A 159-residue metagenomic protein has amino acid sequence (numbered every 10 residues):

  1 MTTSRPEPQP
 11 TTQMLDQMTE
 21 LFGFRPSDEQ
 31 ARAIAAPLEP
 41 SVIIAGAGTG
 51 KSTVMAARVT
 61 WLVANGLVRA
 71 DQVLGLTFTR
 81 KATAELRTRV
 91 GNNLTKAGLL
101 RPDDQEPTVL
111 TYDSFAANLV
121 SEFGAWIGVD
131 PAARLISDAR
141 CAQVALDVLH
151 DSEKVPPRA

Functional and structural regions predicted by a protein language model:
T2-G128: P-loop NTPase Walker
D103-D104, G124-A159: ATP-hydrolysis module of ASCE/P-loop NTPase motor domains, specifically the Walker B Asp-Glu catalytic pair
